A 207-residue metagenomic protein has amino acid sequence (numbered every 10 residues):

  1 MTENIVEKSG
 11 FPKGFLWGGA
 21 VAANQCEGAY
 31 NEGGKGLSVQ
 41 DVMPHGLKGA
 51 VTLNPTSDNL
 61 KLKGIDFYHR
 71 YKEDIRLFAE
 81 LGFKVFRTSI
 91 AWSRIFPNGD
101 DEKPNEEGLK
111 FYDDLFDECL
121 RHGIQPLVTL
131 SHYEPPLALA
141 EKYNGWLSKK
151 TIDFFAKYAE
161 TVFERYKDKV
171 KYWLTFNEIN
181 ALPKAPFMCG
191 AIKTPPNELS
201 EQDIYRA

Functional and structural regions predicted by a protein language model:
T2-V51, P55, G99-D100, L109-A207: Active-site region of glycoside hydrolase catalytic domains
G14-L16, Y68, V85: A common structural microfeature
L53-K63: Acidic/histidine-rich helix-loop elements that form or flank divalent-metal/phosphate-binding sites at the catalytic
G64-F78, K150-V162: Short, acidic/polar
I65, K103-E106: Residue-level marker of alpha-helix boundaries and capping positions
R70-A91, Q125: Catalytic domains of carbohydrate-active enzymes, especially glycoside hydrolases
K84, S93-I95, Y133-P135: A short acidic, glycine/proline-enriched capping/turn motif at secondary-structure boundaries, especially helix N-cap
I90-P104: Glycine-rich, proline-tolerant flexible connector loops at the mouths of alpha/beta enzymes
